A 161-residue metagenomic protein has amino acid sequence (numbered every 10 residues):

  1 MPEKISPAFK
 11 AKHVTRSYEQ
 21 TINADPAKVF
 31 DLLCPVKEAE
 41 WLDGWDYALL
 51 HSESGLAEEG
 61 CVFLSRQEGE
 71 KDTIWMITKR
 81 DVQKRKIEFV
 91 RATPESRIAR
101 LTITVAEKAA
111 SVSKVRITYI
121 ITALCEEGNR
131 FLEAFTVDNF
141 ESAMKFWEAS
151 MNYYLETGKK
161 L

Functional and structural regions predicted by a protein language model:
M1-G55: Hydrophobic ligand-binding cavity/cleft-lining segments
H13-T21, V62, D72, K86 (+2 more regions): Intrinsic-disorder/low-complexity, polar/charged segments enriched in Ser/Thr/Lys/Arg/Asp/Glu/Gln
N23-A27, K79-K84, T104-K114: A short, structured loop/turn motif at beta-sheet edges
K37, L49-S96, S150-L161: Glycine-rich portal/gate segments that line the openings of hydrophobic small-molecule binding cavities
A92-F146, Y153: Beta-strand/loop substructures that line and gate deep hydrophobic ligand-binding cavities in soluble
